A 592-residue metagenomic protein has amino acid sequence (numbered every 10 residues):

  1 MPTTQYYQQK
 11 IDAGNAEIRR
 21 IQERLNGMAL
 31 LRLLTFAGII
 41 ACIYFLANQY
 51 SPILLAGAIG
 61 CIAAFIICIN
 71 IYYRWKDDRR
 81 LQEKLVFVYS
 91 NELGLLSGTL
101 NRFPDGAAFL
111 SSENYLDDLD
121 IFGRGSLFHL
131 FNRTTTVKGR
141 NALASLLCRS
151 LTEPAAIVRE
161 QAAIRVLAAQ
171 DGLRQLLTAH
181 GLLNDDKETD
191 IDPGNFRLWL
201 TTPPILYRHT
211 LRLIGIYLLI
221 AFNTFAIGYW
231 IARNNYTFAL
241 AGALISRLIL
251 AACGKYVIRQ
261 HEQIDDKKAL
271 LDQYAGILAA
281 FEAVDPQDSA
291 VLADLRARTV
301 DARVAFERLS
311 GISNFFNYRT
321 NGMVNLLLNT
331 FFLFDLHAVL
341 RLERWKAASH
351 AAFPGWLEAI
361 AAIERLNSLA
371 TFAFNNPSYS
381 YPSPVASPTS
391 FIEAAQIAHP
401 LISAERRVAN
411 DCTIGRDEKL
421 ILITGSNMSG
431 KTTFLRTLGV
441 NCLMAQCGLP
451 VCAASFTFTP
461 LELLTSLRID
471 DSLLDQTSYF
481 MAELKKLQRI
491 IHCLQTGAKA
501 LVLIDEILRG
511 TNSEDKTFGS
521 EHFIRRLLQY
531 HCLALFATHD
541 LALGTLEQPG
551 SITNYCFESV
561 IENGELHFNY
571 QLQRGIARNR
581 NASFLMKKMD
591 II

Functional and structural regions predicted by a protein language model:
M1-S426, T433-L463, K485-K486: Alpha-helical coupling/stalk and coiled-coil linker elements that connect catalytic or binding modules and transmit
I69, N235, L369, N375-I592: ATPase nucleotide-binding head domains, primarily ABC-like/P-loop NTPase cores
